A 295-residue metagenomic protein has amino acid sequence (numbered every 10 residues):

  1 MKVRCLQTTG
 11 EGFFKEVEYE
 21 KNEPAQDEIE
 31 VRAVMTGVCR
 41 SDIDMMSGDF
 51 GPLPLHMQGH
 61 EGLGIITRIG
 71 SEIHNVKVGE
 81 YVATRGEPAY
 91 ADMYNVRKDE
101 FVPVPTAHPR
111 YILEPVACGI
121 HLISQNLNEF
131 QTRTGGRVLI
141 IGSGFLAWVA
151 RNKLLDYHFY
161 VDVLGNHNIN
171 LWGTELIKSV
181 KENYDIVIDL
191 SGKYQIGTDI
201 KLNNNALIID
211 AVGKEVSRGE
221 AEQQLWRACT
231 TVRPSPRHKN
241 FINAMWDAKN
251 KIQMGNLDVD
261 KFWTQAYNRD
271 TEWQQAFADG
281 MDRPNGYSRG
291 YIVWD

Functional and structural regions predicted by a protein language model:
E20-G37, S47-P88: Glycine-rich beta-strand-centered segment in the early N-terminal region that forms part of a ligand/cofactor-binding
G37, D44, G70, S191-G192 (+1 more regions): Short glycine-/small-residue-rich Rossmann-like dinucleotide-binding loops
Y81-I140: NAD(P)H dinucleotide-binding glycine-rich loop of Rossmann-like/cofactor-binding domains, especially the beta1-alpha1
C118, F145-L146: Hydrophobic/small residue at the entry helix of a nucleotide-binding pocket
H121, T134-S143, R151-T198: Adenosine-nucleotide cofactor-binding segment
S191-M254, D295: Glycine-rich phosphate-binding loop and adjacent beta-alpha segment of Rossmann(oid) nucleotide-cofactor-binding
I242-D295: C-terminal hydrophobic helical "lid"/dimerization subdomain of Rossmann-like NAD(P)H-dependent oxidoreductases
